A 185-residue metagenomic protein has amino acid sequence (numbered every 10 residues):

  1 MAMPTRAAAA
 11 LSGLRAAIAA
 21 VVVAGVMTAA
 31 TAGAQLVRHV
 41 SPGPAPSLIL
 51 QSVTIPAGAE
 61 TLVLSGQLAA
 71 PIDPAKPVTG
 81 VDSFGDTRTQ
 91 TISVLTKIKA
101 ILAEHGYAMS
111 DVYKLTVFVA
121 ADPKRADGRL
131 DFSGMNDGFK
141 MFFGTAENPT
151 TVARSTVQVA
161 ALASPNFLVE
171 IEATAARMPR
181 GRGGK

Functional and structural regions predicted by a protein language model:
M1-G25: Bacterial N-terminal signal peptides that target proteins for export
A16-T96, A100-Y113, P123-K185: N-terminal presequence-like segments and the immediate start of the first folded domain
